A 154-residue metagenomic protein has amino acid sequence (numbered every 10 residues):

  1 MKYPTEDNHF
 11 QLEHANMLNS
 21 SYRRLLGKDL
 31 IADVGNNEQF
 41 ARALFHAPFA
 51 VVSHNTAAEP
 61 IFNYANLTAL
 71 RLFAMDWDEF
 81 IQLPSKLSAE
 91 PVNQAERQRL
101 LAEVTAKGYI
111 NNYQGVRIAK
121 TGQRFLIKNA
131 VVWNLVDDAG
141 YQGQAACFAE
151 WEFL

Functional and structural regions predicted by a protein language model:
M1-A32: Short, low-complexity N-terminal regulatory "tails/caps" that precede and couple sensory modules
K2-E6, Q39-L154: Sensory/regulatory domains in signal-transduction proteins
